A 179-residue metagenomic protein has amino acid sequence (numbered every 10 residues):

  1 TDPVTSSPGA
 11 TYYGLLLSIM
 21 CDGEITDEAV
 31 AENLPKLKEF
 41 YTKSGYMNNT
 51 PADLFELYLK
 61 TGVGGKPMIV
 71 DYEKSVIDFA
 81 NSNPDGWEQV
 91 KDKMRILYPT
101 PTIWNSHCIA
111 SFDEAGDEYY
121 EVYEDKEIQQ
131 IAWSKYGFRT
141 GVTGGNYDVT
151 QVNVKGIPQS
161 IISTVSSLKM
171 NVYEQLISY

Functional and structural regions predicted by a protein language model:
T1-S6: A conserved helix-loop-strand patch within extracytoplasmic ligand-binding domains of the periplasmic binding
P8-Y12, L16, N33-K36, T50 (+6 more regions): Stable alpha-helical elements in mature extracytoplasmic
T11, F79-N83, H107-C108: A short acidic (Asp/Glu
Y13, K66, S106: Extracellular structured ligand-interaction cores
S18-R95: Ligand-binding pocket segment of bilobal, Venus flytrap-like solute-binding proteins
N33, V76-D78, T102, V165-Q175: Charged, low-complexity, helix-prone segments enriched in Lys/Glu/Asp/Gln
L37-Y41, E88-D117: Periplasmic-binding protein-like
F112-Y179: Extracellular/periplasmic juxtamembrane helices and adjacent flexible linkers that interface with membrane partners
